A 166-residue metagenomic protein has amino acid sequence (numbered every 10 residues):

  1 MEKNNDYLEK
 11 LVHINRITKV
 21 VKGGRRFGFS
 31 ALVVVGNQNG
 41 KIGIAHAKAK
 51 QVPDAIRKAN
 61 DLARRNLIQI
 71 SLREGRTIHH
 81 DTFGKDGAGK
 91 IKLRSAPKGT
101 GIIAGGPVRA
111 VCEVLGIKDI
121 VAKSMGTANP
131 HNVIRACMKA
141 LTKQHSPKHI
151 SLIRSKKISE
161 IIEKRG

Functional and structural regions predicted by a protein language model:
M1-G166: Ribosome-associated RNA-binding proteins
